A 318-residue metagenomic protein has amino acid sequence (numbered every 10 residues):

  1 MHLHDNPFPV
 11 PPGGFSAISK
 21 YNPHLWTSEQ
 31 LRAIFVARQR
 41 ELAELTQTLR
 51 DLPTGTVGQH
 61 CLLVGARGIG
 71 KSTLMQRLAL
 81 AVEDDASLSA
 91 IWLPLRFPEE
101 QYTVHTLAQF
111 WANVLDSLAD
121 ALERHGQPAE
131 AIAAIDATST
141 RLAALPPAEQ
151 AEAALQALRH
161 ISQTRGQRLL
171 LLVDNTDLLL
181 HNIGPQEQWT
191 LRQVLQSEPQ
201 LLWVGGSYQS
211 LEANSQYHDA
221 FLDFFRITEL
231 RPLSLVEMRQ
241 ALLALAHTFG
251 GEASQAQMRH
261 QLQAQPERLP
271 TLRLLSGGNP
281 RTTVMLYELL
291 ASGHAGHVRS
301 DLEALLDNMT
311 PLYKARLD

Functional and structural regions predicted by a protein language model:
M1-G68, T73-V82, H160-I161: Walker A/P-loop-proximal flanking segment of P-loop NTPase domains
H60, A148-S210, S215-F221: Conserved Walker B catalytic segment
H60-L62, D85-T103: Conserved catalytic segments around the Walker B and adjacent sensor/switch elements of P-loop NTPase domains
Y102-A133, A137, A246: Conserved NTP-binding/hydrolysis module of P-loop NTPases
V104-A108, A134-L158: Short glycine-rich substrate-engagement loop in P-loop NTPases that contacts/grips substrate
Y217-P232: A short helix-turn-beta junction within AAA+ P-loop NTPase domains corresponding to the substrate/partner-engaging
L230-Q265, L275: Conserved small helical "lid"/interfacial subdomain of P-loop NTPases
L269-D318: Winged-helix-like regulatory helical subdomains adjacent to P-loop NTPase cores
